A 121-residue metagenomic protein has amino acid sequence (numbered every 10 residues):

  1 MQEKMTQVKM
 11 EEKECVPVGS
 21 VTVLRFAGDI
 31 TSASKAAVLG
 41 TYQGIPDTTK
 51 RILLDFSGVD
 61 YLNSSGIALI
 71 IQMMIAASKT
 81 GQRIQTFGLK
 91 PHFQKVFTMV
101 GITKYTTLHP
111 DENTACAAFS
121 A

Functional and structural regions predicted by a protein language model:
Q2-Q43: STAS-typified acidic loop motif
S32-T106: Amphipathic alpha-helical interaction surfaces in cytosolic regulatory modules
L89, E112-N113: Short, ordered loop/turn segments at secondary-structure junctions
T107-D111: Short acidic-hydrophobic, aromatic-tinged amphipathic segments that line or gate anion-handling sites
N113-A121: A charged, well-structured terminal subsegment
